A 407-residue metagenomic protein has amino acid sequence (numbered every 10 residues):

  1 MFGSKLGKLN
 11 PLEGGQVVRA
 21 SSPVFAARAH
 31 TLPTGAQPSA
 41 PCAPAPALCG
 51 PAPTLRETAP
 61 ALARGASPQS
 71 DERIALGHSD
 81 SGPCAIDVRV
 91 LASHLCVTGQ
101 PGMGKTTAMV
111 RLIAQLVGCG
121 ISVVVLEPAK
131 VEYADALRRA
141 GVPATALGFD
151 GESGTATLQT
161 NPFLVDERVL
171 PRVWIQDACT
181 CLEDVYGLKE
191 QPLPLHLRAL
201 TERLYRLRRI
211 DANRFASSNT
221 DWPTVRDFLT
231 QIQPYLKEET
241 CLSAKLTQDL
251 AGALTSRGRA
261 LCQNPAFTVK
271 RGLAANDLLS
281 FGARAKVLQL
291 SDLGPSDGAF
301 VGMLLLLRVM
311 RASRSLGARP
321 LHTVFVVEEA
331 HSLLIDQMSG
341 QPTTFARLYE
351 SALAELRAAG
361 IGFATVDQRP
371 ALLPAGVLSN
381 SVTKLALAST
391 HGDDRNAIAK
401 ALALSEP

Functional and structural regions predicted by a protein language model:
G3, G7, G14-G15, G35 (+2 more regions): Residue-identity detector for glycine
G3, N10-P11, P23-A29: Charged, surface-exposed alpha-helical interface/stalk elements
Q16-A20, R28, A36-P46, A52 (+1 more regions): Intrinsic, low-complexity polybasic segments
S22-F25, L48-I74: Charged, amphipathic alpha-helical linker segments immediately N-terminal to NTP-binding catalytic cores
P68-G151: Glycine-rich phosphate-binding loop of nucleotide-binding enzymes
R89, T98-Q100, L126, Q289-S291 (+3 more regions): Generic beta-strand/beta-sheet core signal
R111-A114, A140, L164-D166, T343-P407: Conserved ATP-driven motor cores of ASCE-family P-loop NTPases powering translocation/secretion/packaging/pilus
I113-A354, A358-I361: P-loop NTPase motor domains
